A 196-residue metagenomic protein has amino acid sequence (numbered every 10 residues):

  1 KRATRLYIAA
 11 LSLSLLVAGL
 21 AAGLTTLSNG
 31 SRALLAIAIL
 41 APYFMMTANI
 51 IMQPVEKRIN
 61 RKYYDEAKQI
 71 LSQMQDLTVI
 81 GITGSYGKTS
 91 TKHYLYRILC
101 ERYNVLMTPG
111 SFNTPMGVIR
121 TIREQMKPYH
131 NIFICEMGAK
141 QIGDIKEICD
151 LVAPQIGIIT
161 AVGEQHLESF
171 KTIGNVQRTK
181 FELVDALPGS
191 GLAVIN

Functional and structural regions predicted by a protein language model:
K1-I195: Phosphate-binding loop of NTP-binding sites
